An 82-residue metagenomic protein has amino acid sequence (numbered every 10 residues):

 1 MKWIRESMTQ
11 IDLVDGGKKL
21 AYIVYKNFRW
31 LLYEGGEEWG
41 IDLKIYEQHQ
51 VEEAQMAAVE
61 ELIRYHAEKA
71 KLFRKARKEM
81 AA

Functional and structural regions predicted by a protein language model:
M1-G16, E37-W39, K75-M80: Negatively charged, low-complexity tracts enriched in Asp/Glu with abundant Ser/Thr
S7-Q10, R29, Q55-M56, E60-E61: A subset of signal/propeptide-processing and intrinsically disordered low-complexity segments in secreted/extracellular
Q10-D12, L31, K44-I45: Ordered hydrophobic segments in well-structured contexts
I11-V14, K26, I41, Y65: Intrinsic-disorder/low-complexity regions
K19, N27-F28, A70, E79: N-terminal cationic leader/targeting segments used for protein routing and processing
L20-D42: Short aromatic-glycine-(Arg/Gly/Cys) micro-motifs in beta-strand/loop hairpins
E34-A82: Mixed-charge, Lys/Arg-enriched low-complexity segments
